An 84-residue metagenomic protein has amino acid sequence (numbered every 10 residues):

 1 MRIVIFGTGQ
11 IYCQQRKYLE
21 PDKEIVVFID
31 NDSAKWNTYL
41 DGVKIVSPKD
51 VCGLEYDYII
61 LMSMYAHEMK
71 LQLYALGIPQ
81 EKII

Functional and structural regions predicted by a protein language model:
M1, E20-P21, V51-Y56: Flexible, charged surface loops at secondary-structure boundaries
M1-L19: Glycine-rich adenosine-cofactor-binding loop
V4-T8, E24-I25, T38-L40, M64: A short linear-motif detector with a strong N-terminal bias
Q15-R16, K23, Y58, S63: Functionally constrained cores in energy, signaling, and assembly domains
Y18-E24, A75-I78: Short, solvent-exposed amphipathic alpha-helical segments in soluble enzyme and RNA/protein-processing domains
V26-N31: Short internal beta-strands
S33-I84: Phosphate-bearing ligand-interacting subdomains that bind or position ATP/ADP/UDP/GDP/NAD(P) or nucleotide-linked
